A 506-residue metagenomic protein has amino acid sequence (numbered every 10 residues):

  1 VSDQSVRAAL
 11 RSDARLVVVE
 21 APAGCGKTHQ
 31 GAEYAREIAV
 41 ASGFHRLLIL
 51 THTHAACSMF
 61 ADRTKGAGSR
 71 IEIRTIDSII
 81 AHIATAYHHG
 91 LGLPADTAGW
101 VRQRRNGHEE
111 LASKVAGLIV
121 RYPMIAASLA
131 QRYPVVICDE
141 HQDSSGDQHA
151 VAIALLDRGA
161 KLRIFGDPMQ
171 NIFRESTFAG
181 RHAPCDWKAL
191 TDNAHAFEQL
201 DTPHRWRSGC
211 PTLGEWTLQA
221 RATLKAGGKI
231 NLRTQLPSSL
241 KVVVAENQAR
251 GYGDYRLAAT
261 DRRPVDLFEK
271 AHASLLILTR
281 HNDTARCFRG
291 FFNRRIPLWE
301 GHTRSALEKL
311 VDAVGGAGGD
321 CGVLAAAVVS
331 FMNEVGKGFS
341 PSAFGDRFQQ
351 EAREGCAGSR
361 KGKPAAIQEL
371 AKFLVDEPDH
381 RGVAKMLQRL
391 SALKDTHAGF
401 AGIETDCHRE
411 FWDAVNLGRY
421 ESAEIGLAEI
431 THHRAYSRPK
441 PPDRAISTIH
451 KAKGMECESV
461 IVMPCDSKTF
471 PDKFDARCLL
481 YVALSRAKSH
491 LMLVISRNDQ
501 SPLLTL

Functional and structural regions predicted by a protein language model:
V1-L506: The feature marks helicase ATPase cores and/or their adjacent C-terminal helical subdomains in SF1/SF2/AAA+ helicases
